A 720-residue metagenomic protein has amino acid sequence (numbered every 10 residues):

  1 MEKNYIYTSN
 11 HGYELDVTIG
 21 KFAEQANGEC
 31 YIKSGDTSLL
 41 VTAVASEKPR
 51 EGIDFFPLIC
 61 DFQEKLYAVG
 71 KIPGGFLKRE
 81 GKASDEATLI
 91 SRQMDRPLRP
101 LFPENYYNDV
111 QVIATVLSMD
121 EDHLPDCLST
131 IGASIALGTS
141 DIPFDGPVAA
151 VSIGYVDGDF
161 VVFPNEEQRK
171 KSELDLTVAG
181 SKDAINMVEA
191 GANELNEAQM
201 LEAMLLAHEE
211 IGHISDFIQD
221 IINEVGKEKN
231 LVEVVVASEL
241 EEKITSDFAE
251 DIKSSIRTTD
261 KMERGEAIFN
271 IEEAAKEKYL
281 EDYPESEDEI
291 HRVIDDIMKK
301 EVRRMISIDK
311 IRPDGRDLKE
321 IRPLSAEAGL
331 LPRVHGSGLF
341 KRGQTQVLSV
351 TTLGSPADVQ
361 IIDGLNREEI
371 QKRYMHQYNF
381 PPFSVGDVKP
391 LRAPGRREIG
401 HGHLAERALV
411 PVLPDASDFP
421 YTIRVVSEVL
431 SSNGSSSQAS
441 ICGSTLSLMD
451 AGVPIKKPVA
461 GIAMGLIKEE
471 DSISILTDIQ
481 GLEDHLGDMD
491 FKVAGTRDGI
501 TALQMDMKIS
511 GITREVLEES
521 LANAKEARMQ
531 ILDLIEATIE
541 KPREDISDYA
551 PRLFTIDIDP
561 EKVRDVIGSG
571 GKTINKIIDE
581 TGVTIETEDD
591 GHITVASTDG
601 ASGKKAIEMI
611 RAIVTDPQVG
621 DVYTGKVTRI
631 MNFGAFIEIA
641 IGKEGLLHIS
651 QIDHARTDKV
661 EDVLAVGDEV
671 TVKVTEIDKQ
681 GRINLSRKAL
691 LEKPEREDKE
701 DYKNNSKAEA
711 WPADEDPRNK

Functional and structural regions predicted by a protein language model:
M1-S46, D54, K229, E233-E369 (+3 more regions): Extended amphipathic alpha-helical scaffolds
M1-V232: Long, basic N-terminal domains or extensions that often function in RNA/ssDNA interaction or organelle/cellular
A26-Q111, V116-H123, E189, L330 (+3 more regions): Glycine-rich, flexible beta-strand/loop modules in the N-terminal catalytic cores of phosphate-handling
G28-C30, H123-D141, A328-T351, N433-V453 (+1 more regions): Conserved phosphate/anionic-ligand binding catalytic regions in large, soluble enzymes, centered on
E104-V110, D145-P147, I214-V232, M262 (+7 more regions): Flexible, glycine/charged-enriched surface loops at secondary-structure junctions
I142-T258, L448-E544: Mobile "lid/hinge" segments at catalytic clefts and subdomain interfaces of large enzymes
E228-S238, Q530-I556, K604-T624: Long, charged amphipathic helices and adjacent flexible linkers at domain junctions
P551-L553, P560-K720: Single-stranded RNA-binding regions, centering on S1/OB-family and related RNA-binding modules
